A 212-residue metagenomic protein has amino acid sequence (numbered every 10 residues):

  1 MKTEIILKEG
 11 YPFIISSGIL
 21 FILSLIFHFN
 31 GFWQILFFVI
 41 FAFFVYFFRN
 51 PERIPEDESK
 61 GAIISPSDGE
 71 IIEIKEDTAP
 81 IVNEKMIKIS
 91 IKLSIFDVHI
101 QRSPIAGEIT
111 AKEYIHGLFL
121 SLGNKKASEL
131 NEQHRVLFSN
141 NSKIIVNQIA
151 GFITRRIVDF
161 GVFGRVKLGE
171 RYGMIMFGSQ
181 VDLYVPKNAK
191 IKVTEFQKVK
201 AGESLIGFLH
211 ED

Functional and structural regions predicted by a protein language model:
M1-D212: Contiguous, well-folded functional domains in the mature portion of proteins
